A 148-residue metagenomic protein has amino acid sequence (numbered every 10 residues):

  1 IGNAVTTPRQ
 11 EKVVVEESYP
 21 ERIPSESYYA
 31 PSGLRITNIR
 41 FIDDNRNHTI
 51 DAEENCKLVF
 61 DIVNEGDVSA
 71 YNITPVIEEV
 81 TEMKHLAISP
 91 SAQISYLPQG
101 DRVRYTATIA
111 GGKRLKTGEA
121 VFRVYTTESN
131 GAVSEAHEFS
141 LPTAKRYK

Functional and structural regions predicted by a protein language model:
I1-V14: Short, low-complexity, glycine-enriched hydrophobic/amphipathic alpha-helices that associate with lipid bilayers
V14-A52, E82, F139-K148: Low-complexity, acidic Ser/Thr/Pro/Gly-rich terminal tails and inter-domain linkers that flank the onset of structured
Y19-I23, A87-P90, T106, A110-K148: Terminal connector regions
N45, V63-S69, K113, N130: Short, acidic/polar linear motifs in exposed loop/turn regions
A52-D67: Short beta-strand elements of extracellular/lumenal beta-sandwich folds
V63-K84: Short acidic, flexible loop segments centered on an aromatic residue
Q93-V103: Short proline/glycine- and polar residue-rich coil/turn motifs
